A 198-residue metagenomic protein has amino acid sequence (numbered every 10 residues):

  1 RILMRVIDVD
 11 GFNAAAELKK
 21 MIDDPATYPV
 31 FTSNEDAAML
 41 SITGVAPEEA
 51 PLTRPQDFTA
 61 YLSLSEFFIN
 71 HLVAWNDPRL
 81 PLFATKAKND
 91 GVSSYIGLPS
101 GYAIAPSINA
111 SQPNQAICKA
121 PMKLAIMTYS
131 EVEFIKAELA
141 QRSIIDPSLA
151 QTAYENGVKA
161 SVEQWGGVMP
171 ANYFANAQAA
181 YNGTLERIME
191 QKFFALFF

Functional and structural regions predicted by a protein language model:
R1-I2: Amphipathic alpha-helical repeat scaffolds of TPR domains
A14-K136, Q141-R142, P147-A195: Hydrophobic-face positions in mid-chain alpha helices that act as interaction patches
